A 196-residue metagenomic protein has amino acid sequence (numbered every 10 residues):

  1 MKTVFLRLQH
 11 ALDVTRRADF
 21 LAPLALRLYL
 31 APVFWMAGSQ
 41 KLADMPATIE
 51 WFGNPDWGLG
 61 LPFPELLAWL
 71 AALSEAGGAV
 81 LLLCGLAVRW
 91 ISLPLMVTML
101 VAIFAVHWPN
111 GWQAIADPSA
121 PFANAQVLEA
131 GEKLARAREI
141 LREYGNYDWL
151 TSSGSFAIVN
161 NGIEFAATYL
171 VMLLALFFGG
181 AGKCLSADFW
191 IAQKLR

Functional and structural regions predicted by a protein language model:
M1-P46, P62-L73, G77, C84-R196: Extended, low-polarity transmembrane helix blocks
I49-F63: Perimembrane loop-to-helix junctions flanking transmembrane segments
